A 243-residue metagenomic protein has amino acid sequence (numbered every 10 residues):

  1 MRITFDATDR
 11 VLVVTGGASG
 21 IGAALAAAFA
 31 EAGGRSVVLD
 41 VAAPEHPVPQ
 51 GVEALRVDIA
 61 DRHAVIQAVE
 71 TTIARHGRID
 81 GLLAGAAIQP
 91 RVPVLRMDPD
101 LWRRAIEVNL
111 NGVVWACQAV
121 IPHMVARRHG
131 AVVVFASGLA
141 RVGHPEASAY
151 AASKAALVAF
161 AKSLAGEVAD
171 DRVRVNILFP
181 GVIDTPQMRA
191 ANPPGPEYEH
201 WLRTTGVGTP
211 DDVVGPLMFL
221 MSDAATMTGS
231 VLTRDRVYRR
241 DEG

Functional and structural regions predicted by a protein language model:
G85-P90: Conserved NAD(P)H cofactor-binding loop of Rossmann-fold oxidoreductase domains
P93-V94, L101-R103, Y198: Substrate-binding pocket helix/loop in short-chain dehydrogenase/reductase
L95, V142-S148, D170, T205: Active-site loop immediately N-terminal to the catalytic Tyr-X3-Lys motif of short-chain dehydrogenase/reductase
C117, S153, A161: Active-site helix of classical SDR
P122, G166-D170: Alpha-helical segment proximal to the catalytic Tyr-Lys
S137: Residue(s) in the substrate-gating loop at a strand-loop-helix junction that position the organic substrate next
D170, I177, P196-R240: C-terminal helical subdomain
